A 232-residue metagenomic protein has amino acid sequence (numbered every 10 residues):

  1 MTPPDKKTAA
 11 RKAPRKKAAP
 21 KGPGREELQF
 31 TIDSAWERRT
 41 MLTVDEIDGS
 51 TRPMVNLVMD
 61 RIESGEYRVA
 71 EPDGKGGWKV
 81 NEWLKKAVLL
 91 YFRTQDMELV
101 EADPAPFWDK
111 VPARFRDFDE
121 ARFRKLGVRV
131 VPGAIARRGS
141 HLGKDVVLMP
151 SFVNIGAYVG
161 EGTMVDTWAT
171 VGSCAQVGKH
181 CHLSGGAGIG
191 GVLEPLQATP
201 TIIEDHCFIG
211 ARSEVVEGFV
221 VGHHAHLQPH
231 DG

Functional and structural regions predicted by a protein language model:
M1-V128: Terminal amphipathic alpha-helical/low-complexity segments used for targeting or macromolecular assembly
R124, V128-G232: Structural signal for interior beta-strand "rungs" in well-ordered beta-sheet cores of soluble enzyme domains
